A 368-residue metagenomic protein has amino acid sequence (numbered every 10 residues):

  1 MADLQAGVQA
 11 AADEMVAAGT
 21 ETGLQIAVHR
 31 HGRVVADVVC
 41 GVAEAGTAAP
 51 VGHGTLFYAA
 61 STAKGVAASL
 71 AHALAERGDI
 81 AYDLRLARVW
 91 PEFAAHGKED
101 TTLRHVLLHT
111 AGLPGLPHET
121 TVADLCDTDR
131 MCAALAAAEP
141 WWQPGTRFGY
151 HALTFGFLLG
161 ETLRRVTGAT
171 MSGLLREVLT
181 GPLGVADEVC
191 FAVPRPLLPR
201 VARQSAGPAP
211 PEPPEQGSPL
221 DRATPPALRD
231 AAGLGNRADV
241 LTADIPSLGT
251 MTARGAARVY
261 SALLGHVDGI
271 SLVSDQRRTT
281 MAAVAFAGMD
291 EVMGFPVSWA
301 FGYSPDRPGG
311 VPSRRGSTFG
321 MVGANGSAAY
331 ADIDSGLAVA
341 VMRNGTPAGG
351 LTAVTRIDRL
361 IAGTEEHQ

Functional and structural regions predicted by a protein language model:
M1-V42, G54, Y58, R147 (+3 more regions): Catalytic loop of the DD-peptidase/beta-lactamase superfamily, centered on the K-T-G motif and neighboring
L4, Y82, E99, D124-D127 (+2 more regions): Residue-level signature of the cytosolic catalytic core of signaling kinases
D13-H29, T47-H105, Q143-L153, D244-S247: Short active-site loop at a secondary-structure junction that contains or immediately precedes the catalytic residue(s)
G46, C132-W141, R229-V240: The feature captures the short pre-catalytic strand/loop hairpin that immediately precedes and shapes the active-site
H53, Y58-T62, L74-H118, A137 (+2 more regions): Active-site helix/loop module of the DD-peptidase/beta-lactamase fold, centered on the serine-lysine SxxK catalytic
G65-L70, T154-T162, G255-R258: Short amphipathic alpha-helical face segments that pack within enzyme cores and frequently flank/anchor catalytic
V106, A134-L135, M281, I361: A generic structural signal for nonpolar/aromatic side chains embedded in well-ordered alpha-helices
T120-L125, A133-A137, W141-Q143, F148-Y150 (+3 more regions): Recognition helices and adjacent regulatory flanks at domain boundaries
